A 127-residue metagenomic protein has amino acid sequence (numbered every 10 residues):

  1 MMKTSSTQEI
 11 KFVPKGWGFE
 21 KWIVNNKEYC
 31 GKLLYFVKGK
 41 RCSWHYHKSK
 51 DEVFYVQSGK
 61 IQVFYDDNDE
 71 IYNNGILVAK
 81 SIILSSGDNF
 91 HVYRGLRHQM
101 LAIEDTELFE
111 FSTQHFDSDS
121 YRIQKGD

Functional and structural regions predicted by a protein language model:
K3-T4, Q8-E9, V13-P14, D69-N73 (+2 more regions): Double-stranded beta-helix
E9-K50, Q57: A short glycine-rich, His/Asp/Glu-containing loop-to-beta-strand
K40, S49-K50, K60, L96 (+2 more regions): A generic "binding-loop/recognition-motif" signal
S43-H45, V63-F64, F90-V92, R97-I103 (+1 more regions): Short beta-strand His + acidic residue motifs that chelate non-heme Fe in jelly-roll/DSBH and cupin folds
S49-I71: Glycine- and acidic-residue-biased ligand/ion/polar-headgroup-sensing regions
K60, S81-I83: Ser/Thr- (and often Asn-) enriched beta-sheet segments in non-cytosolic proteins
